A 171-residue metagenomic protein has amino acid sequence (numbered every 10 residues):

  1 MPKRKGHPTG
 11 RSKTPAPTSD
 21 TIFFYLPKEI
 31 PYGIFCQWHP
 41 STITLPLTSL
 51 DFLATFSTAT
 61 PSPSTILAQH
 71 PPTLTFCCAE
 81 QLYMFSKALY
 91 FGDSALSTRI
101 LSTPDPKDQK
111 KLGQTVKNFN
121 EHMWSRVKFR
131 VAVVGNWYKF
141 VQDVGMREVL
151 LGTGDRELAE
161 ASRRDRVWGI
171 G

Functional and structural regions predicted by a protein language model:
P2-G171: Charged, low-complexity intrinsically disordered segments
